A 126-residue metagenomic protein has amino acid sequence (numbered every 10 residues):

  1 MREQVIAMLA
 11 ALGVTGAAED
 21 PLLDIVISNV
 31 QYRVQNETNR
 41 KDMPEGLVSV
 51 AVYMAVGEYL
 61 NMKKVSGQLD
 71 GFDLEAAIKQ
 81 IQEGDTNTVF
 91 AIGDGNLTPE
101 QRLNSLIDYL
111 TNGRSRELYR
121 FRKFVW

Functional and structural regions predicted by a protein language model:
M1-V50, Q101-W126: Conserved short "hinge" loops at termini or chain/domain junctions
T38-Y59, G67-G71: Short, charged early-sequence alpha-helical segments and their helix-coil boundaries
E58-W126: Short loop/turn elements at secondary-structure junctions
